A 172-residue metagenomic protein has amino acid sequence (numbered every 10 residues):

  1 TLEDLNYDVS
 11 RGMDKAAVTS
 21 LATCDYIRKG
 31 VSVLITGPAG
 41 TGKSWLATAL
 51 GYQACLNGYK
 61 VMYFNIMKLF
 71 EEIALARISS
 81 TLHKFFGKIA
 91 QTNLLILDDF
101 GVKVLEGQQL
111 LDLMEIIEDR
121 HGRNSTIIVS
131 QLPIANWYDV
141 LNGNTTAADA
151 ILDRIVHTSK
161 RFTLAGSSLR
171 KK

Functional and structural regions predicted by a protein language model:
L2-A22: N-terminal pre-Walker A segment at the start of P-loop NTPase domains
L21-G30: Phosphate-binding P-loop
D25, A49, Q53: Active-site signature of alpha/beta-hydrolase-fold catalytic machinery across serine- and Asp/Cys-nucleophile hydrolases
K29-L46: Walker A/P-loop nucleotide-binding motif
V33, M62, L95-L97: Hydrophobic positions in the central parallel beta-sheet of the AAA+
Y52-F64, A74: Post-Walker A helix-loop "phosphate-sensing" segment adjacent to the P-loop in P-loop NTPases
K60, L69-A76, S80-Q91, F100-K172: Replace "adjacent to P-loop NTPase cores in ATP/GTP-dependent enzymes" with "adjacent to NTP-binding cores
